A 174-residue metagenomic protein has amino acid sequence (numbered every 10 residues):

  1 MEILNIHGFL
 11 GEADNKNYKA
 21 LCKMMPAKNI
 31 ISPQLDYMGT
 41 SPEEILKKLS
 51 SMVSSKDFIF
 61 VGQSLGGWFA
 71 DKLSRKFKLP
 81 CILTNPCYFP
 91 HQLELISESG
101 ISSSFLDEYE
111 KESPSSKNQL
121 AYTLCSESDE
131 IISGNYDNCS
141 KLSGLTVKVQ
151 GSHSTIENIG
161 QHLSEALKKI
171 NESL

Functional and structural regions predicted by a protein language model:
M1-S55, H153: Active-site catalytic motif of lipid deacylating hydrolases and related acyltransferases
G8-F9, P33-M38, L79-L93: Active-site nucleophile loop of the alpha/beta-hydrolase fold
N17-K19, I132-L142, Q161: Short alpha-helix in the alpha/beta-hydrolase fold that links the catalytic acid
P42-L46, L83, C87-E112, N158-S164: Flexible "cap/lid" loop of the alpha/beta hydrolase fold
V61-A70: Gly/Ala-rich beta-loop-alpha elbow adjacent to hydrolase catalytic centers
S115-A121, K141-G144: Short, proline-enriched alpha-helix->beta-strand connector loops that line the catalytic pocket of alpha/beta-hydrolase
Y122-C125, D129: Short beta-strand/loop motif that positions the catalytic acidic residue of the alpha/beta-hydrolase fold
G144-L174: C-terminal catalytic histidine-bearing segment of alpha/beta-hydrolase fold enzymes
